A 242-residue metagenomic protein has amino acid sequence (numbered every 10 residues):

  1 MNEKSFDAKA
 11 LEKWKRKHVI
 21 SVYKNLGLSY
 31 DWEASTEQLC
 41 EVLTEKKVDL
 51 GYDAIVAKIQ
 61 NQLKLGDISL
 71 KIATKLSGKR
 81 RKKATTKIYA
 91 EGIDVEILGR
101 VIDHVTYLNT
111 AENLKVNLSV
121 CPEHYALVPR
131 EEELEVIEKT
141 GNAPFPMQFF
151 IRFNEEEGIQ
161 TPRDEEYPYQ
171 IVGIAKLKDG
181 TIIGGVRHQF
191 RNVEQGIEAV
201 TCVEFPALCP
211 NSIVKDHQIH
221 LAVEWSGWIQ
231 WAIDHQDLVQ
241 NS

Functional and structural regions predicted by a protein language model:
N2-E45, E166-G227: Beta-strand/loop substructures that line and gate deep hydrophobic ligand-binding cavities in soluble
N2-F6, V19, L26-R130: Hydrophobic ligand-binding cavity/cleft-lining segments
I88, I151-I159, G184-N192: Hydrophobic/aromatic beta-strand elements that line small-molecule binding cavities or substrate pockets in beta-rich
V101-L108, E224, W228-A232: Conserved short hydrophobic interaction patches
T106-N109, E155-G158, F190-R191, Q218-A222: Short, low-complexity, polar/charged sequence segments that are solvent-exposed and flexible
N109-T110, V116-K178: Glycine-rich portal/gate segments that line the openings of hydrophobic small-molecule binding cavities
N113-L114, I197, Q240: Residue-level detector of alpha-helical recognition elements and their boundaries
A232-S242: Short, highly charged C-terminal tails/helix-capping segments
